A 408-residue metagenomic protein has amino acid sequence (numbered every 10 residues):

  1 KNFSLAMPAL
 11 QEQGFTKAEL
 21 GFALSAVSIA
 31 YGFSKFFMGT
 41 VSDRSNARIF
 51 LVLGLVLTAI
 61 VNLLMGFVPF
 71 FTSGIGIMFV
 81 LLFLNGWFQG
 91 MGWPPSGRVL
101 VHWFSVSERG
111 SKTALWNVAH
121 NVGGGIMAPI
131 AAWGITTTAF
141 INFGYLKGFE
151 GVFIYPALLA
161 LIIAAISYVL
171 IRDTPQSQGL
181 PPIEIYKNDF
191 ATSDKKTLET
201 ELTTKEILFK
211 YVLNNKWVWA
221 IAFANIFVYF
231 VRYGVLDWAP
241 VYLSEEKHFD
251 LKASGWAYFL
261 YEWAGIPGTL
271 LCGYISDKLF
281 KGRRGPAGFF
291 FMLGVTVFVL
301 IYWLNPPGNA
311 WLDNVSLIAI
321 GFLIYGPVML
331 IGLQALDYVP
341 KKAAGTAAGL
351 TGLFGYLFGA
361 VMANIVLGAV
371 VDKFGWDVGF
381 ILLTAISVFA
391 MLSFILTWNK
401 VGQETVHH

Functional and structural regions predicted by a protein language model:
K1, S28-F36, G125, E262-L270 (+1 more regions): Residue-level signature of mid-helix packing/kink "hotspots" within the transmembrane helices of 12-pass Major
F3-L5, Y211-L270, V328, A360-N364: Extracytoplasmic gate region of multi-pass secondary transporters
R44-L55, K278-M292: Cytoplasmic membrane-interface "Motif A"-like loop-to-helix N-cap segments of 12-TM Major Facilitator Superfamily
V56-T72, L293-P307: C-terminal ends and interior cores of transmembrane alpha-helices in multi-pass membrane transporters/permeases
L81-H120: Cytoplasmic helix-loop-helix junction between adjacent transmembrane helices in 12-TM secondary transporters
S111-T136, G265, G352-A363: Glycine-rich segments within core transmembrane alpha-helices of 12-TM secondary carriers
W116, H120-P175: Helix-loop-helix hairpin linking two adjacent transmembrane segments in secondary transporters
G282-I331: C-terminal transmembrane helical hairpin of 12-TM major facilitator-type secondary transporters
